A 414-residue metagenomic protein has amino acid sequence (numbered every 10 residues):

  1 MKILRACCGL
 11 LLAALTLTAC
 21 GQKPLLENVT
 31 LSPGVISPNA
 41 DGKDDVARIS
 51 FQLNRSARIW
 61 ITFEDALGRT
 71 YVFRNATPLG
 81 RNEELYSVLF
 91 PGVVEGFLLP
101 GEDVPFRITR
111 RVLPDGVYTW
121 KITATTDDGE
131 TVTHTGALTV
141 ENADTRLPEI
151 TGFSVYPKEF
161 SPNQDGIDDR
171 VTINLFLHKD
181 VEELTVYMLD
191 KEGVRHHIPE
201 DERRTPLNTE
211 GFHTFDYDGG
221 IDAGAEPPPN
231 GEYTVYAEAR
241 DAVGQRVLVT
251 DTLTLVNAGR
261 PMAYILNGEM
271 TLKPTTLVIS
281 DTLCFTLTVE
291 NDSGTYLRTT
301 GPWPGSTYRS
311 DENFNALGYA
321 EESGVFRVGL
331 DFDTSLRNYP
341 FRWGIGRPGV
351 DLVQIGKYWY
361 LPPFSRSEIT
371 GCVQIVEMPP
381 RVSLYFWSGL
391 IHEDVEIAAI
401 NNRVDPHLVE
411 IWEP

Functional and structural regions predicted by a protein language model:
M1-C8: Bacterial N-terminal signal peptides that target proteins for export
L17-A19: C-terminal motif of bacterial Sec signal peptides marking the signal peptidase cleavage site
G21-T271, I279, L283-L287, P363-S365: Short loop/turn motifs at secondary-structure boundaries
I59-F63, F73, E183-Y187, V249 (+2 more regions): Short, hydrophobic/aromatic beta-strand segments
T288-Y296: Asparagine-centered strand-capping/turn motif at beta-strand->loop junctions
R337-E377: Intrinsically disordered, low-complexity Pro/Gly/Ser/Thr-rich segments with frequent PxxP/GP/PP motifs and embedded
E377-W412: Terminal connector regions
